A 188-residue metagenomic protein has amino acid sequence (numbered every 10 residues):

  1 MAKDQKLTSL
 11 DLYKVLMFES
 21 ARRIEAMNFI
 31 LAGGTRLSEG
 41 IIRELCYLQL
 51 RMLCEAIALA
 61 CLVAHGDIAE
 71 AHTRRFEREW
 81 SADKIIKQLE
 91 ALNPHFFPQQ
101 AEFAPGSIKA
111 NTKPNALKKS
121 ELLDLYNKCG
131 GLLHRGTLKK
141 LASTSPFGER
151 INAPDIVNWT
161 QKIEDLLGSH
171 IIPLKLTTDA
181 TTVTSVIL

Functional and structural regions predicted by a protein language model:
M1-C46, I172-K175, D179-L188: Charged alpha-helical initiation segments
A2-L7, R78-L188: Long, charged low-complexity segments
L16, A32-G34, L50, Q99-Q100 (+2 more regions): Generic signature of intrinsically disordered, low-complexity segments enriched in small/polar residues
L16-E19, Y47, R74, R78 (+2 more regions): Generic structural signal for short, flexible, solvent-exposed coil/loop and linker residues
E19-I30, Q49, A56-L59, L125-K128 (+1 more regions): Amphipathic, well-ordered alpha-helical segments in soluble domains
A21-L31, C61, N93-F96, Q100 (+1 more regions): Extended amphipathic alpha-helical scaffold segments
F29-W80: N-terminal interaction modules that seed assembly of large macromolecular complexes
